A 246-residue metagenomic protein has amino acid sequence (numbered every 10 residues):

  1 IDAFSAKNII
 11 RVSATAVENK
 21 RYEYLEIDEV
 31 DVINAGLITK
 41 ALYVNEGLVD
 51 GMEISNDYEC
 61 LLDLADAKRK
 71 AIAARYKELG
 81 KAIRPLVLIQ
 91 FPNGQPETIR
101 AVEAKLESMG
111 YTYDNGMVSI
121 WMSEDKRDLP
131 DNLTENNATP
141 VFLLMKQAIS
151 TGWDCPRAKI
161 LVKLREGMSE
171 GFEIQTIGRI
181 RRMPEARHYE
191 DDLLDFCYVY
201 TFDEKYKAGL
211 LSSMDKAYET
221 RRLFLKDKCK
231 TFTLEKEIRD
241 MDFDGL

Functional and structural regions predicted by a protein language model:
I1-R11, A16-T139, E166-L246: Helicase-associated low-complexity regulatory tails and linkers flanking the ATPase motor
E135-T151: Conserved two-lobed SF2 helicase motor
W153-R157: Short glycine/proline-enriched turns and hinge-like loops at secondary-structure junctions
